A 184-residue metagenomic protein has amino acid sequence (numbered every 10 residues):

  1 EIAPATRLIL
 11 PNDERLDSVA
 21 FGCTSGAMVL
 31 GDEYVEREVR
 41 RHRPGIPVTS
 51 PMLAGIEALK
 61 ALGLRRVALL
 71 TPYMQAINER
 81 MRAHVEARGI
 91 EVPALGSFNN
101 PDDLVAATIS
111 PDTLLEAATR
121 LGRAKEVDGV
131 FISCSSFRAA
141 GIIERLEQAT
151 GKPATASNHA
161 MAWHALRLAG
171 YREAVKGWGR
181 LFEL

Functional and structural regions predicted by a protein language model:
E1-L184: Non-catalytic structural scaffold of enzyme domains
